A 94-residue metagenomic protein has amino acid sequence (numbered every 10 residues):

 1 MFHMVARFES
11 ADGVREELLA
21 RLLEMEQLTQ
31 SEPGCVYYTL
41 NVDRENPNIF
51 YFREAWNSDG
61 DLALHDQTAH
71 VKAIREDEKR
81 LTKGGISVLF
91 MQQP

Functional and structural regions predicted by a protein language model:
M1-F2, P94: Absolute protein N-terminus
F2-F8, T39-D66: Short, well-ordered beta-strand segments in beta-rich or mixed alpha/beta enzyme and ligand-binding folds
F8, D12, E78-L81: Short linear/disordered segments characteristic of secreted peptide precursors and small low-complexity proteins
V14-V36, H70-A73: Short amphipathic alpha-helical segments
R21, N41, H65-T68, D77: Residue-level signal for well-ordered alpha-helical positions
T39-N46, I74-P94: Glycine-rich beta-strand-turn "strand-cap" elements at beta-sheet edges
Y51, D66-V71, R75-E76, T82: Long, charge-enriched, surface-exposed interaction segments in small proteins/subunits
